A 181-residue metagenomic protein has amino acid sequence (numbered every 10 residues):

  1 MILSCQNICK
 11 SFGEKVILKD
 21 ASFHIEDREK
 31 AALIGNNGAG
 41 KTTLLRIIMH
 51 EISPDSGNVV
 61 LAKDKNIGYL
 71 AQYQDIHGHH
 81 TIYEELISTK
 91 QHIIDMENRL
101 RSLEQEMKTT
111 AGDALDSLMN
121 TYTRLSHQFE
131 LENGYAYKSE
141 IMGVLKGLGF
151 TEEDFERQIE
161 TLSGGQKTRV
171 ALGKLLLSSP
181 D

Functional and structural regions predicted by a protein language model:
M1-D181: ABC ATP-binding cassette signature C-motif
